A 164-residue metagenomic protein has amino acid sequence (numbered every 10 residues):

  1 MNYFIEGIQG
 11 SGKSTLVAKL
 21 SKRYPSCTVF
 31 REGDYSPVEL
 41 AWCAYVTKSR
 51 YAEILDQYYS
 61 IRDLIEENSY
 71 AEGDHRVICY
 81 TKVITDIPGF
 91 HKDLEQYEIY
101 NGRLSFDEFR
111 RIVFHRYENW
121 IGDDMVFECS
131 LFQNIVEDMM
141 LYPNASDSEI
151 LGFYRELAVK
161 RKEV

Functional and structural regions predicted by a protein language model:
M1-N2: Extreme N-terminal, non-catalytic leader segments that precede Walker-type/kinase nucleotide-binding cores
I5: Hydrophobic anchor at the beta1->P-loop junction of P-loop NTPases
I8: P-loop (Walker A) phosphate-binding loop of NTP-binding proteins
G12: Conserved glycine(s) of the Walker
L16: Hydrophobic positions on the alpha1 helix immediately C-terminal to the Walker A/P-loop
S21-R76, E137-M139: Conserved substrate/cofactor phosphate-moiety recognition/catalytic segment in nucleotide-dependent phosphotransferases
T81-R103: Conserved P-loop NTPase mechanochemical-coupling segment
Y100, L104-V164: ATP-dependent NMP and nucleoside kinases share a basic, alpha-helical "lid"
